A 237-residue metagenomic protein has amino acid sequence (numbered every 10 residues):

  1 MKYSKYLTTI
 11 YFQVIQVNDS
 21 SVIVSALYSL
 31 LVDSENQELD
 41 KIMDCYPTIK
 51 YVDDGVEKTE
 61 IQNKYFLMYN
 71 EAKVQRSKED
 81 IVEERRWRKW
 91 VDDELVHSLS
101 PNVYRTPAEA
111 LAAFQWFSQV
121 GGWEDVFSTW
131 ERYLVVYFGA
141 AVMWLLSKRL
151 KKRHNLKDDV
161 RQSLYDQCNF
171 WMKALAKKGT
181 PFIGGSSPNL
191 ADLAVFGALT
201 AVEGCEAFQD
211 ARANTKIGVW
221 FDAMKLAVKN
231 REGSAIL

Functional and structural regions predicted by a protein language model:
M1-F127: GST-like domain detector, emphasizing the conserved glutathione-binding G-site in the N-terminal thioredoxin-like
V24, Y28, R85-R88, D92 (+5 more regions): Non-transmembrane alpha-helical segments in soluble domains of secreted/periplasmic/extracellular proteins
D40-M43, F114-G121, F208-K225: Short alpha-helical "patches" and their helix-cap loops
Y104-D159: Alpha-helical membrane-targeting segments
V160-I183: Extended serine/threonine-enriched, polar tracts that run as long, contiguous segments within proteins
I183-E203: GST superfamily/GST-like fold recognition
S186, A201-V219, A235-I236: Accessory, usually C-terminal, subdomains that scaffold auxiliary metal cofactors
D222-L237: C-terminal helix/juxtamembrane-tail motif
